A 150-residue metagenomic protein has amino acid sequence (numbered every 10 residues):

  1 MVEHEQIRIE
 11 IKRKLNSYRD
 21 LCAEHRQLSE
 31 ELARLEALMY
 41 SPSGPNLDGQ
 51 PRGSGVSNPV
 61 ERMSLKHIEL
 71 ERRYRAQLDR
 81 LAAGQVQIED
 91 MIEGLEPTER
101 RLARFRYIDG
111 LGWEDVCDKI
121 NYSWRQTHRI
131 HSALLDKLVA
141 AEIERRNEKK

Functional and structural regions predicted by a protein language model:
M1-M91, D115, E142-K150: N-terminal interaction/assembly modules
G84-Q87, M91, L95-E99, I130: N-terminal positioning helix adjacent to the helix-turn-helix/winged-helix DNA-binding module
I88, T127-A141: DNA major-groove recognition helices of helix-turn-helix
L95-D109: Short amphipathic alpha helix immediately N-terminal
D109-Q126: Helix-turn-helix DNA-binding module
W124, K137, N147-K150: Short, structured secondary-structure boundary patches
